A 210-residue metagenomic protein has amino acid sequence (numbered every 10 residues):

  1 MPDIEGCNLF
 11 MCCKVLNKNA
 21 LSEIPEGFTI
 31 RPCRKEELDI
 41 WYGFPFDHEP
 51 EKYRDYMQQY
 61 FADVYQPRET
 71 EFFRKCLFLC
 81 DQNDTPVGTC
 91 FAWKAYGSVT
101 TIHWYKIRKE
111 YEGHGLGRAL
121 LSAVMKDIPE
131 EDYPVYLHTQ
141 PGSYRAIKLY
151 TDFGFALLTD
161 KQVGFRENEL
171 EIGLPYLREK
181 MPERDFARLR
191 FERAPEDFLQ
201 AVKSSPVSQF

Functional and structural regions predicted by a protein language model:
M1-E26: Acyl-donor-binding surface of acyltransferase catalytic domains
P2, T151-K161: Conserved acetyl-CoA-binding loop of GNAT-fold acetyltransferases
T29-G43: A short beta-loop-alpha structural element at the N-terminal edge of CoA-dependent acyl/N-acetyltransferase catalytic
C33, Y105-I107, T139: Hydrophobic adenine-recognition pocket in adenosine-nucleotide-binding enzymes
F46-R108: A conserved beta-strand-loop-helix scaffold within acyl/acetyltransferase catalytic domains
I107, G113-I128, K148-D152: Conserved acetyl-CoA-binding loop-helix of GNAT-fold acetyltransferases
I128-T139: Conserved GNAT acetyl-CoA-binding A-motif
L137-I147, V163-L174: Conserved beta-strand-loop-alpha-helix junction that forms the acyl-donor binding cleft
